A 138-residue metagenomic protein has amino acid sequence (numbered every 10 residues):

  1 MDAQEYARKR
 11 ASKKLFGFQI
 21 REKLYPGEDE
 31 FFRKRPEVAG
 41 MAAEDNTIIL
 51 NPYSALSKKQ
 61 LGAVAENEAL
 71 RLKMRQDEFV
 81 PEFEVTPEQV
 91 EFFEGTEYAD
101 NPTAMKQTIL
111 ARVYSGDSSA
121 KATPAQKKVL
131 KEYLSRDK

Functional and structural regions predicted by a protein language model:
M1, R10, A39-A42, K138: Non-transmembrane, interaction-prone alpha-helical and coil segments associated with secretion and export
M1-Q19: Zn2+-dependent metallopeptidase catalytic core
S12-K14, G27-E28, F79, E88-Q89: N-terminal leader/targeting signatures
R21-G62, R75-Q76: Active-site scaffold of zinc-dependent metalloenzymes
K34-P36, K59, E82-K138: Metalloprotease/metallohydrolase-associated module, dominated by Zn2+-dependent proteases
A65: A conserved beta-strand element that flanks and buttresses the S-adenosyl-L-methionine
A69-E88: Catalytic Zn2+-binding segment of zinc metalloproteases
